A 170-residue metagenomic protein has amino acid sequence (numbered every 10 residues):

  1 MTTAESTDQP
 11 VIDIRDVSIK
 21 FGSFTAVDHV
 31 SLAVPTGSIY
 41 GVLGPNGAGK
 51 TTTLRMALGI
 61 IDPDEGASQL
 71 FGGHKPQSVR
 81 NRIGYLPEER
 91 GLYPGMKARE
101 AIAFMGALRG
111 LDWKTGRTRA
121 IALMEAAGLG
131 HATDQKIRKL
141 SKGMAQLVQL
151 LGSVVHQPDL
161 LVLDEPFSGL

Functional and structural regions predicted by a protein language model:
P45-G49: Walker A (P-loop) phosphate-binding loop of ABC-type ATPase nucleotide-binding domains
L58: Helix-to-loop junction immediately C-terminal to a conserved catalytic motif
D62, G66-N81: Conserved ABC transporter NBD signature motif
A103, A107, T115-A132: Conserved ABC ATPase "signature" region
Q157: Conserved catalytic motifs of ABC-family nucleotide-binding domains
L161-E165: Catalytic Walker B motif of ABC-type/P-loop ATPase nucleotide-binding domains
